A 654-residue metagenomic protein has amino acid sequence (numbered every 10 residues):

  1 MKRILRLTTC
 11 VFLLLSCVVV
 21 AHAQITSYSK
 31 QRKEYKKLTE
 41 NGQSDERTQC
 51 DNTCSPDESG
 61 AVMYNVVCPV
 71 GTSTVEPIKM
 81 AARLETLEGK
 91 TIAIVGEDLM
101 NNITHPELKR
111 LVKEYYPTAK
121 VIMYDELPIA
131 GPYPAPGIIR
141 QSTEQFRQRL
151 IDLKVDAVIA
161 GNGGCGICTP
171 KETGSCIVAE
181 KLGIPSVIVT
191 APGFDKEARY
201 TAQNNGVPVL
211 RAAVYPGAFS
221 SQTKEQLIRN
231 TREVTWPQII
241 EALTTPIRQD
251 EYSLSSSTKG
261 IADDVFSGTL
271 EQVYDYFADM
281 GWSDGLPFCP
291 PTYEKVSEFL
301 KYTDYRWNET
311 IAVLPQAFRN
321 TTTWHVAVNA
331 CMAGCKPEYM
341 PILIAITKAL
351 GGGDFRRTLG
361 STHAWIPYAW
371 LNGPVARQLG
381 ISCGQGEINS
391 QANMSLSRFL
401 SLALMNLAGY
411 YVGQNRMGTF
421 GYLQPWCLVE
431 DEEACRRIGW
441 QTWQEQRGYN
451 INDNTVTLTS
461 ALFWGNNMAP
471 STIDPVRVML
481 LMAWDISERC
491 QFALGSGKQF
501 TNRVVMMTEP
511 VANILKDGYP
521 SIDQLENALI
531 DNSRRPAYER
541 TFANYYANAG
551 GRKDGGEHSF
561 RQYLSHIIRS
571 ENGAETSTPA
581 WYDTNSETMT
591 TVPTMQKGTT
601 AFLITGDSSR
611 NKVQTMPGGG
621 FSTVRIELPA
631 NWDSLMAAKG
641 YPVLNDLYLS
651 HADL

Functional and structural regions predicted by a protein language model:
M1-T9: Bacterial N-terminal signal peptides that target proteins for export
T8-C17: Bacterial N-terminal signal peptides
Q24-G71: Helix-enriched interaction subdomains in cytosolic or periplasmic regions, typified by TIR/SEFIR signaling/NADase cores
Y115-P134, V209-P216: Short beta-strand elements in bilobed, periplasmic/extracellular small-molecule ligand-binding domains
Q141-D156, G174-V178: Short, well-structured alpha-helical segments in soluble
C168-L182: Short Gly/Thr/Asp-enriched flexible loops that form oxyanion-binding sites at enzyme active sites
P216-E251: A charged, well-structured terminal subsegment
S256-L654: Non-transmembrane, aqueous-exposed alpha-helical and coiled segments at domain scale
